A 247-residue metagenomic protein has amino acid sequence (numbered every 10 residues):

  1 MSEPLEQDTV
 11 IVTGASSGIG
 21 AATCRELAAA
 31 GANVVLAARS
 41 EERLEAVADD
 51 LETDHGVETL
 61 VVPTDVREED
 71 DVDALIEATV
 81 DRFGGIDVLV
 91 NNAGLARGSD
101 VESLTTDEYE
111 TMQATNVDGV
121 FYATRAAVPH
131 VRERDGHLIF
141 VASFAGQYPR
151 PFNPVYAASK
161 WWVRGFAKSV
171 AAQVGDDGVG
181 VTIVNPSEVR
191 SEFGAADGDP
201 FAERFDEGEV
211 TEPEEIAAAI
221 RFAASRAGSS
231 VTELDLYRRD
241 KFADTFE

Functional and structural regions predicted by a protein language model:
T9, S16-G18: Conserved glycine-rich cofactor-binding loop
A32-A46: Conserved glycine-rich Rossmann-like NAD(P)H-binding loop of the short-chain dehydrogenase/reductase
D100-V101, E108-E110: Substrate-binding pocket helix/loop in short-chain dehydrogenase/reductase
T124, S159: Active-site helix of classical SDR
S143: Residue(s) in the substrate-gating loop at a strand-loop-helix junction that position the organic substrate next
Y148, S169-V179: Active-site-adjacent segment of SDR/Rossmann-fold oxidoreductases
V179, I183-P186, S191, E203-D244: C-terminal helical subdomain
